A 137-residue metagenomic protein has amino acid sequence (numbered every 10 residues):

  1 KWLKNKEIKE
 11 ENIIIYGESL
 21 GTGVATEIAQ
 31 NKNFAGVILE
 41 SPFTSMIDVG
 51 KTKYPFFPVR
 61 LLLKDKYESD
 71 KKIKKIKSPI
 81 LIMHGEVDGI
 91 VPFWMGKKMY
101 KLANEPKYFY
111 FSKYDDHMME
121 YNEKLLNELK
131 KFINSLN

Functional and structural regions predicted by a protein language model:
W2-Y54: Primarily recognizes the serine-hydrolase "nucleophile elbow" in alpha/beta-hydrolase and SGNH/GDSL folds
E10, F34, K77-S78, E105: Active-site acidic short loop of glycosyltransferases
A35, P42-S78: Mobile cap/lid helix-loop segments that gate and shape the active-site cleft of serine hydrolases
S69, S78, P92-K101: Short alpha-helix in the alpha/beta-hydrolase fold that links the catalytic acid
K75-K77, I82-D88: Short beta-strand/loop motif that positions the catalytic acidic residue of the alpha/beta-hydrolase fold
E86-V91, D116-M119: Acidic catalytic loop of the alpha/beta-hydrolase fold
K97-M118: Catalytic histidine neighborhood in serine/cysteine hydrolases with alpha/beta-hydrolase-type architecture
E120-N134: Post-His helix in hydrolase/transferase enzymes
